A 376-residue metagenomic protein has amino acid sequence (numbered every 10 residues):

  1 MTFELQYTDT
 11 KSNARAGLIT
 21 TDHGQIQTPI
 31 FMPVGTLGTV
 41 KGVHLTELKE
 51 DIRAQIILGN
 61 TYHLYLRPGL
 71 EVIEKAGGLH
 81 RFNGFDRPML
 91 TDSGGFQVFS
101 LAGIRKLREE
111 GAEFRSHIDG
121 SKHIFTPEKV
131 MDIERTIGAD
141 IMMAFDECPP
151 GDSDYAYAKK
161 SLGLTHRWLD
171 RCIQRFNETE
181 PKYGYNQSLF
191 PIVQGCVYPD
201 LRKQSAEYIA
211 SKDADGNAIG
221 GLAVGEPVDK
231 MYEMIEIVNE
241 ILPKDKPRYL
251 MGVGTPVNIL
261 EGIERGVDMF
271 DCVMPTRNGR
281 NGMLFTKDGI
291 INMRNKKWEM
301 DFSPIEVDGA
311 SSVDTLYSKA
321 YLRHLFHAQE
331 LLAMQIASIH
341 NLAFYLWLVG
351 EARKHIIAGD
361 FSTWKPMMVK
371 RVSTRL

Functional and structural regions predicted by a protein language model:
M1-K182, K296-E299: Non-catalytic, usually N-terminal nucleic-acid engagement modules in DNA/RNA processing proteins
M1-T20, I26-P33, K41-G42, D146-D152 (+1 more regions): C-terminal extensions of enzymes
G24, I57, D92, E134 (+5 more regions): Conserved, mostly hydrophobic/aromatic
Y65, P150-G151, G225-E226, N278-G279 (+1 more regions): Short secondary-structure capping/turn micro-motifs that flank functional sites
K129, I133-I137, K160, L164-R171 (+5 more regions): A non-catalytic, amphipathic alpha-helix used as a structural packing/dimerization or gating element in enzyme scaffolds
G138, L169, I173-F176, E180 (+4 more regions): Structural signal for hydrophobic packing residues in well-ordered secondary-structure cores of soluble enzyme domains
G151-Y155, K159, G216-L222, L331-M334: Glycine- and acidic
G163, R175, T179, G184-I305: Glycine-rich phosphate/ribose-binding loops and adjacent secondary-structure elements that form binding surfaces
